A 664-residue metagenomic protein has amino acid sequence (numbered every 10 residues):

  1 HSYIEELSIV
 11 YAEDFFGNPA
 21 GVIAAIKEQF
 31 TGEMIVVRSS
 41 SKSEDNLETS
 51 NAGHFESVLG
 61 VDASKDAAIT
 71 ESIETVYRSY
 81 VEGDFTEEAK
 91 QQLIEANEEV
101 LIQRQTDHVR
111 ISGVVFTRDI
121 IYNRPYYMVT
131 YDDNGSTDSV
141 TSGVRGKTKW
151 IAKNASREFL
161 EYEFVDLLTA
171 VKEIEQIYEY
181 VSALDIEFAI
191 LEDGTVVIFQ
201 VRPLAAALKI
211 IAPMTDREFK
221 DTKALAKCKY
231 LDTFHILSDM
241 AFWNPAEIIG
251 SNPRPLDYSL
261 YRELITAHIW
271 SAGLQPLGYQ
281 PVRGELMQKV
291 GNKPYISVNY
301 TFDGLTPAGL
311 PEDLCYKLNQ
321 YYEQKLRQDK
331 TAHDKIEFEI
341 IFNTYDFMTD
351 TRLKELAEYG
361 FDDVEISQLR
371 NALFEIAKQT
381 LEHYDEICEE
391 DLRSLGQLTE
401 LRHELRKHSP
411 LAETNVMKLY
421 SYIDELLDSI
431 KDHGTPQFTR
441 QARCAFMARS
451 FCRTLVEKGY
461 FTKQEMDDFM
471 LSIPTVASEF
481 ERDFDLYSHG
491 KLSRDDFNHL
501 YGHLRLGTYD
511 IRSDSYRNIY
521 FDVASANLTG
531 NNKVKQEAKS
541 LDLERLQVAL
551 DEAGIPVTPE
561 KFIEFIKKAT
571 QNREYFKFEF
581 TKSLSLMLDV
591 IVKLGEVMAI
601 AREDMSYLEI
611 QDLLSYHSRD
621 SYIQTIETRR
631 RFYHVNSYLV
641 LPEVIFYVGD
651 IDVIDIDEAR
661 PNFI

Functional and structural regions predicted by a protein language model:
H1-G21, N46-S50, A67-T75, S79 (+3 more regions): Conserved divalent-metal-coordinating catalytic cores that perform phosphate/pyrophosphate/nucleotidyl transfer
S8, V36-R38, L101: Short, conserved beta-strand segments within well-ordered enzyme catalytic domains that often line or immediately flank
I26, F30-M34, R38-S41, A549: Non-catalytic interaction/clamp surfaces of large macromolecular machines
S40, I102-T106, G113, A170 (+2 more regions): Core catalytic machinery and nucleic-acid-binding channels of phosphodiester-processing enzymes
V58-D62, V115-R118: Short beta-strand-to-turn element immediately C-terminal to the catalytic PLP-Schiff-base lysine in fold type I
E98-E99, S585: Active-site pocket-lining segments that scaffold enzyme catalytic pockets across diverse folds
T454-K458, E537-V644: Extended, domain-scale alpha-helical bundle/helix-rich regions
